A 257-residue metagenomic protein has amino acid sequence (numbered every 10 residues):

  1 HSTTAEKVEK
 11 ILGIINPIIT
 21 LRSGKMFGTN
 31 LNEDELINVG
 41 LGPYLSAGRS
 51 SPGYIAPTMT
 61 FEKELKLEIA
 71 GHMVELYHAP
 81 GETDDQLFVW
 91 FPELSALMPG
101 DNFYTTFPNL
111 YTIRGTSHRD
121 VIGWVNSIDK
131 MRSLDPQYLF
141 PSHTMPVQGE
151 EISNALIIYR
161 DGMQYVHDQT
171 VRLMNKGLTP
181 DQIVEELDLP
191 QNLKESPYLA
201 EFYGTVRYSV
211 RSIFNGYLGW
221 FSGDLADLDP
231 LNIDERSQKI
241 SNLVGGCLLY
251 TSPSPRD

Functional and structural regions predicted by a protein language model:
H1-P57, E62, K66, Q169: Active-site HxH/HxHxD metal-binding segment of metal-dependent hydrolases
I15-T20, T105-P108, E150-S153, Y159-M163 (+1 more regions): Active-site gating loops and adjacent loop-to-helix segments of metal-dependent hydrolytic enzymes
I55, E64-K66, M73-K176: Metallo-beta-lactamase
M174-E235, L249: Hard-cation-handling environments
I240-S241: Acidic-aromatic/histidine active-site loop/patch
Y250-D257: Conserved small/polar residues in nucleotide/adenosyl-binding loops
